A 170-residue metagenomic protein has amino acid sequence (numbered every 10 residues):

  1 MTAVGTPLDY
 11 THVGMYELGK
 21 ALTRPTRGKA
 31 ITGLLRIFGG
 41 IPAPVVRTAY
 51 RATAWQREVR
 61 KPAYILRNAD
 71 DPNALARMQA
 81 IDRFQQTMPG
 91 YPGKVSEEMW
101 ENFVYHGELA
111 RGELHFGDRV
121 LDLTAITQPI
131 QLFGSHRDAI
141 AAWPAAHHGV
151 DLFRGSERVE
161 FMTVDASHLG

Functional and structural regions predicted by a protein language model:
M1-K94: Alpha/beta-hydrolase-fold enzymes
L75-D82, Q128, T163-A166: Short acidic (Asp/Glu) and glycine-rich catalytic loops that position anionic groups and cofactors
V104-D122: Active-site nucleophile elbow and catalytic-triad environment of alpha/beta-hydrolase enzymes
I126, L132-G134, D138: Short beta-strand/loop motif that positions the catalytic acidic residue of the alpha/beta-hydrolase fold
A139-A145: Conserved alpha/beta-hydrolase "acid-adjacent" motif
A146, D151-L169: Catalytic histidine neighborhood in serine/cysteine hydrolases with alpha/beta-hydrolase-type architecture
